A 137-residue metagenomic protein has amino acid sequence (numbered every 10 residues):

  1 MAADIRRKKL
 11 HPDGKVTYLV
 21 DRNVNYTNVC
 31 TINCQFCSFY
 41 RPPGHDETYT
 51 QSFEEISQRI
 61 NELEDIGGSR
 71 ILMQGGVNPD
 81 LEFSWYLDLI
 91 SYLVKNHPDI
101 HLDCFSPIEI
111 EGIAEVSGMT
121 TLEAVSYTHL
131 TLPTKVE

Functional and structural regions predicted by a protein language model:
A2-P43, T48-L72: N-terminal pre-triad scaffold of radical SAM enzymes
G44-S57, N78-Y92, N96-Y127: Canonical radical SAM enzyme core domain
Q74-G76: Glycine-rich beta-strand-to-loop/alpha-helix junction loops that act as flexible
T128-T134: Conserved small/polar residues in nucleotide/adenosyl-binding loops
